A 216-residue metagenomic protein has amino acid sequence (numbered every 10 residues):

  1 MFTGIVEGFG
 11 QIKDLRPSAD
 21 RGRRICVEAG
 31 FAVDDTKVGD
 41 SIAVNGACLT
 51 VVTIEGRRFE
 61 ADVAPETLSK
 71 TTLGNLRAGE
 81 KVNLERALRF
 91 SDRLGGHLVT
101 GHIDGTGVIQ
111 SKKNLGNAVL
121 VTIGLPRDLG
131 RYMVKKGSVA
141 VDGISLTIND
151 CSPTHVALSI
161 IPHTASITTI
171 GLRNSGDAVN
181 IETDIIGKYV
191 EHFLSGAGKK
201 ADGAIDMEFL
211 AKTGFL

Functional and structural regions predicted by a protein language model:
M1-L216: Conserved loop->alpha-helix
